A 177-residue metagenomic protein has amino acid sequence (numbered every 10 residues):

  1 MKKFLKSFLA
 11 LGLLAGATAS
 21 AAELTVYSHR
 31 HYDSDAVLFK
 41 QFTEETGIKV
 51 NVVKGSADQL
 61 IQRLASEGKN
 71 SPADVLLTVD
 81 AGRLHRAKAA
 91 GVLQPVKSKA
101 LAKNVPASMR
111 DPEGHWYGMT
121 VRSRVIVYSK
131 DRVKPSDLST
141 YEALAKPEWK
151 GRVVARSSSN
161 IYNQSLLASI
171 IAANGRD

Functional and structural regions predicted by a protein language model:
M1-K3: N-terminal secretory signal peptides that target proteins for export/translocation
K6-G16: Bacterial N-terminal signal peptides
L14, T18-A19, G68, M119 (+1 more regions): Generic structural signal for beta-strand residues in well-ordered domains
G16-A19, L64, A87, L93: Residues in and immediately flanking transmembrane alpha helices
A21-H85: Early extracytoplasmic/lumenal segment of secretory-pathway proteins
H29, D33, P72-D177: Extracytoplasmic ligand-binding site segments that recognize negatively charged/polar headgroups
